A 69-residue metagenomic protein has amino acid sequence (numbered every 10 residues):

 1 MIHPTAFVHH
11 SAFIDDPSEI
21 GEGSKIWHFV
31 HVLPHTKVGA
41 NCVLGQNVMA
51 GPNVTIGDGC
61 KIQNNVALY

Functional and structural regions predicted by a protein language model:
P4, H9-H10, D15-D16, G21-E22 (+8 more regions): Left-handed beta-helix
